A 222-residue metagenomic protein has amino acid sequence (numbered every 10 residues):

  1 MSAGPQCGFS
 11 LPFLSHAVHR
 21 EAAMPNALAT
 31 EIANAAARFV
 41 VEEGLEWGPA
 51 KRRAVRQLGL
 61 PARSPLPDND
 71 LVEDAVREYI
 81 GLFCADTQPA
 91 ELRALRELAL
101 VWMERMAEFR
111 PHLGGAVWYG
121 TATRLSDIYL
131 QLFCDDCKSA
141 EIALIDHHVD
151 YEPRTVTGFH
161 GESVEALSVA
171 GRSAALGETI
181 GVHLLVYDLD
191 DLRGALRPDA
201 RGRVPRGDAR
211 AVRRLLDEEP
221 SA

Functional and structural regions predicted by a protein language model:
A3, A17-V18: Acidic, Ala/Val/Gly-enriched low-complexity intrinsically disordered segments
L11-L14: Leucine-biased recognition of intrinsically disordered, low-complexity hydrophobic segments
V18-M24: A ubiquitous short alpha-helical element
E21, C84-Q88, Y129: Charged, low-complexity surface segments at secondary-structure and domain boundaries
N26-G44, P49-R124, D135-A222: Catalytic core of pol beta-like nucleotidyltransferases
Y129-D135: Short hydrophobic/aromatic beta-strand micro-patches that form the beta-sheet surface supporting nucleotide- or nucleic
